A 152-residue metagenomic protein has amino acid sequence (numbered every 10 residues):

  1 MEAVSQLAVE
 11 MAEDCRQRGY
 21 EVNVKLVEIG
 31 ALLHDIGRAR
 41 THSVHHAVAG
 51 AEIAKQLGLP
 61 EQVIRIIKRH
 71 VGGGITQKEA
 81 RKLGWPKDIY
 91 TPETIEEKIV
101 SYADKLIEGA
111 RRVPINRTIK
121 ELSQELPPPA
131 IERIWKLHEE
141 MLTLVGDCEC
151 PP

Functional and structural regions predicted by a protein language model:
M1-V22, L33, Q56-L59, K78-P152: Divalent metal-dependent phosphate-bond-processing catalytic cores, especially two-metal-ion Mg2+/Mn2+ enzymes that act
V4, V22-L57, I64-G74: His-Asp-centered metal-binding catalytic motifs of divalent-metal-dependent phosphohydrolases/nucleases
